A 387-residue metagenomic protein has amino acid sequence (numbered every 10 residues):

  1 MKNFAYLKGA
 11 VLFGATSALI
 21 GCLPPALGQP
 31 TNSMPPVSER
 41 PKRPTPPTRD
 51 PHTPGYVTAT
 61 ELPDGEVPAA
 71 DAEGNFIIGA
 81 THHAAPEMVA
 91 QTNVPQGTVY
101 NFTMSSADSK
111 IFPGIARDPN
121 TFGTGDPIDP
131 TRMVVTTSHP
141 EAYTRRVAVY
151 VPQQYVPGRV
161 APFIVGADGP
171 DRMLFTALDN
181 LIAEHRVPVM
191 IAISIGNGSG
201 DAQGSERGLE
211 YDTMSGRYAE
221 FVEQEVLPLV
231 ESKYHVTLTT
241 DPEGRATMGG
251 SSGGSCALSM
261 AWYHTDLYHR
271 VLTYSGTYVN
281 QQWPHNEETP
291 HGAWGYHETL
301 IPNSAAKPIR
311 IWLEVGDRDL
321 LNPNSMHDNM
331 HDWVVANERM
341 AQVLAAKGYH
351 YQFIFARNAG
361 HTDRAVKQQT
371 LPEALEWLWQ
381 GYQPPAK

Functional and structural regions predicted by a protein language model:
M1-L7: N-terminal secretory signal peptides that target proteins for export/translocation
A10, S33, A365: Alpha-helical and His/Cys-centered functional microenvironments
A10-G21: Bacterial N-terminal signal peptides
A26-P30: Boundary at the C-terminal end of the N-terminal hydrophobic targeting segment
M34-P46: A short, flexible low-complexity segment enriched in Lys/Arg and Gly/Pro that occurs in N-terminal basic tails
P46-D50, P54-Y56, L62-K387: Non-catalytic cap/lid and distal C-terminal segments of serine-dependent acyl enzymes
